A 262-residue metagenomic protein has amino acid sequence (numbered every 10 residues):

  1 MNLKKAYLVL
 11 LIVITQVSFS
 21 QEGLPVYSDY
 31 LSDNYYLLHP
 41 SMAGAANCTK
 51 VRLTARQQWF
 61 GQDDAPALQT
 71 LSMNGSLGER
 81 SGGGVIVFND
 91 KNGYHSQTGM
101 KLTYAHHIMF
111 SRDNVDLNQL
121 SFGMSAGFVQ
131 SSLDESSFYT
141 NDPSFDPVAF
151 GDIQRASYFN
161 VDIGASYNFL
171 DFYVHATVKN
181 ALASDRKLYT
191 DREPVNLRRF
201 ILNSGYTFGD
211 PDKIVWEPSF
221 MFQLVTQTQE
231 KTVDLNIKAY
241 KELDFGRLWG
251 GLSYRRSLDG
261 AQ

Functional and structural regions predicted by a protein language model:
M1-P25, W216, I237: Bacterial Sec-dependent N-terminal signal peptides
Q21-Q262: Subset of outer-membrane beta-barrel
